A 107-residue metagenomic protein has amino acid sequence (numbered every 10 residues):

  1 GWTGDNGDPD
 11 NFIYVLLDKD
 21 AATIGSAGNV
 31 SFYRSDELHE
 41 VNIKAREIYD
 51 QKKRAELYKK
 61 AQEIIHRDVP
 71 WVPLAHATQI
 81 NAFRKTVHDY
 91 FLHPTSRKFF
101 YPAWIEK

Functional and structural regions predicted by a protein language model:
W2, N6, I48-K85: Bilobed periplasmic-binding protein-like "clamshell/Venus-flytrap" ligand-binding domains
T3-G7, S35-D36, Q62, H93-T95: A broad, low-specificity signal for short, low-complexity segments enriched in glycine/proline and polar/charged
G7-I13: Short, charged, surface-exposed secondary-structure boundary motifs
D8, V69-V72, H93, Y101: Intrinsic-disorder/low-complexity coil detector
P9, R34-V41, R54-A61: Stable alpha-helical elements in mature extracytoplasmic
Y14-I43, E47, H76-K107: Short, solvent-exposed loop/beta-turn-alpha elements that line the ligand-binding surface or hinge of extracytoplasmic
